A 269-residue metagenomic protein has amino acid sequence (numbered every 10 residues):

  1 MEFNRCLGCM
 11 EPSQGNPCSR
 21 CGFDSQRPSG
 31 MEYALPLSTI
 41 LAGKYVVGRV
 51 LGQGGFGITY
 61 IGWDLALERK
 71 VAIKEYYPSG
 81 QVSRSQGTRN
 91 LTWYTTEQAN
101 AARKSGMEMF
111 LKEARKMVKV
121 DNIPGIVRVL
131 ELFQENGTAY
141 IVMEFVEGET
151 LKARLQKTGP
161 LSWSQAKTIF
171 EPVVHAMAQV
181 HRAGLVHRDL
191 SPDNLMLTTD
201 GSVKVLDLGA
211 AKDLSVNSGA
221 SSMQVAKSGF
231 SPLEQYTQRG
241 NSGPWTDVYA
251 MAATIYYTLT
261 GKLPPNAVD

Functional and structural regions predicted by a protein language model:
S83-V120: AlphaC helix of the eukaryotic protein kinase fold
E131-L132: Activation-segment/catalytic-loop signature of the eukaryotic protein kinase fold
N136-T150, R154: Conserved short submotifs of the Hanks-type protein kinase catalytic core that shape the nucleotide-binding pocket
I169-F170: Activation segment signature within eukaryotic-like protein kinase domains
V173-L185: Protein kinase catalytic-loop region centered on the HRD/HxD motif
A220-E234: Conserved activation segment of eukaryotic-like protein kinases, specifically the C-terminal portion of the activation
E234-W245: Conserved end of the kinase activation segment
